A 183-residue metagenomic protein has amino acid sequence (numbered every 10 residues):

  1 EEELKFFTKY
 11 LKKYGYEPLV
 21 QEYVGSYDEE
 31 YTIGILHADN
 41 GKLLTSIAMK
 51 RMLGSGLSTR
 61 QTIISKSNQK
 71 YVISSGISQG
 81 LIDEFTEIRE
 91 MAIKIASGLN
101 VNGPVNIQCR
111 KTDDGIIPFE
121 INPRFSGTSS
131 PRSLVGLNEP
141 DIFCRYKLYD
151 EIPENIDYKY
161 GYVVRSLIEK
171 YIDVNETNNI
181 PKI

Functional and structural regions predicted by a protein language model:
E2-F6, Y10, E22-N100, N122-R145: ATP-dependent carboxylate/phosphate-activation module, predominantly the ATP-grasp catalytic core and closely related
E17-Q21, N106: A short linear hydrophobic-aromatic micro-motif
G80-I183: ATP-dependent carboxylate activation and anion-phosphoryl transfer catalytic cores that bind Mg-ATP to form
